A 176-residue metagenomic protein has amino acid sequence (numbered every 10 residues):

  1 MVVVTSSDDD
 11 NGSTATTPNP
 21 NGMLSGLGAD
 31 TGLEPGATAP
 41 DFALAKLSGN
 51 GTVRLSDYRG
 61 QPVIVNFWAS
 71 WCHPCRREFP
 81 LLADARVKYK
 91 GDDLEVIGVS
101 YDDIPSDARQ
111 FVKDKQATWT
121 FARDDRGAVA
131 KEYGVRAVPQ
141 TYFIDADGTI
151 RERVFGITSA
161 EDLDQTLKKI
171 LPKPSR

Functional and structural regions predicted by a protein language model:
M1-T38, R176: N-terminal targeting signals for export/organelle localization
L33-G36, D41-V63: A short beta-strand-turn-helix
P40-A43, R54, W68, E95-I97 (+1 more regions): Conserved Rossmann-like nucleotide-binding pocket used by diverse enzymes that bind dinucleotide cofactors
R59-Q61, G91, V135: Active-site acidic short loop of glycosyltransferases
V63, F67-D84: Conserved redox-active cysteine motifs that mediate thiol-disulfide chemistry, especially di-cysteine Cys-X(1-2)-Cys
I64-N66, V96-G98, F143: Hydrophobic beta-strand core positions in alpha/beta domains
R77, K88-R126, V138: Conserved segment of the thioredoxin-like fold in thiol-based oxidoreductases
Q110-T118, R123-R176: Thiol/disulfide oxidoreductase modules built on the thioredoxin-like
